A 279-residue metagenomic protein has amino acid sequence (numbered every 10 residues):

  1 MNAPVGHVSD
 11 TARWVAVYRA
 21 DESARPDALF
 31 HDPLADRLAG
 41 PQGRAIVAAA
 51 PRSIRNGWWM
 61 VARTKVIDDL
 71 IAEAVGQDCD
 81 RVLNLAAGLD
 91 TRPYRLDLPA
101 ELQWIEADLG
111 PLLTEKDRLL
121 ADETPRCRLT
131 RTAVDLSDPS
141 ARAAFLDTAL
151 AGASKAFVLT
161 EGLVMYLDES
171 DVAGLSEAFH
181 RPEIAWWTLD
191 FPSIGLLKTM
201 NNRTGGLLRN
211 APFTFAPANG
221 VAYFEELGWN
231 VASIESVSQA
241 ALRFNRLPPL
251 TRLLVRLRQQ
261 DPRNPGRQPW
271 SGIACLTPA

Functional and structural regions predicted by a protein language model:
M1-L83, A87-V134, P139-L146, G152: Rossmann-like AdoMet
S140-R142, Y166-P182: A short, conserved alpha-helix within the catalytic core of class I
K155-S170: A short SAM/SAH-binding and catalytic strip from SAM-dependent methyltransferases
F157-L159, A178-I194: Conserved beta-strand signature within the Rossmann-like core of class I S-adenosyl-L-methionine
I194-A211: Short, glycine-/aromatic-enriched active-site segment of Class I SAM-dependent methyltransferases
P212-S236: Short alpha-helix
A232-V255: Conserved catalytic loop of SAM-dependent methyltransferase domains
W270-A279: C-terminal lobe and adjacent flexible extensions of AdoMet/dcAdoMet transferase-like proteins
